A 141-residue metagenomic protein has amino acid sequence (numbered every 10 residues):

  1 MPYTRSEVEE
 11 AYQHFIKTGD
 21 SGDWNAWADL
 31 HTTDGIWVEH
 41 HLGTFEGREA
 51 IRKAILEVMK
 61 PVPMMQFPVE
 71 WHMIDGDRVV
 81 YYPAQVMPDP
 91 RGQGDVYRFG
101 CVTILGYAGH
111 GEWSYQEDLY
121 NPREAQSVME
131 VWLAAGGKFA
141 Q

Functional and structural regions predicted by a protein language model:
M1-D29, T33, A135-Q141: Short, low-complexity N-terminal intrinsically disordered segments enriched in polar/charged residues
R5-S6, W24-D77: A solvent-exposed, acidic/Ser-Thr-rich amphipathic alpha-helical stretch
Y12-F15, G19, H31, I55 (+3 more regions): Hydrophobic alpha-helical core bundles mediating ligand binding, dimerization, or RNAP-core interactions
I36, Y82-P88: Generic short beta-strand segments
I55, Q66-M73, A84-V86, G100-G106: Hydrophobic/aromatic beta-strand elements that line small-molecule binding cavities or substrate pockets in beta-rich
P61, M87-R98: Short, cysteine-centered beta-strand-loop-beta hairpins and adjacent loop/turn segments enriched in charged/polar
V79, R98-C101: Hydrophobic core residues within well-ordered beta-strands of beta-rich domains
G100-A134: Short beta-strand edge/turn micro-motifs at domain boundaries
